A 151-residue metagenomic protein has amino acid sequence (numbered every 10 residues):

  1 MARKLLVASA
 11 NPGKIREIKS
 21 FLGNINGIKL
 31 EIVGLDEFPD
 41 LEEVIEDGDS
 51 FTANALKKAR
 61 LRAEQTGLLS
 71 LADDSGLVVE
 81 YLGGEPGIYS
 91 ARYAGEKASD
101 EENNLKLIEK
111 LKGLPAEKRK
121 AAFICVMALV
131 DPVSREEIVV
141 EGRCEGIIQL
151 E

Functional and structural regions predicted by a protein language model:
A2-L6, G13-E151: Anionic-ligand binding patches
